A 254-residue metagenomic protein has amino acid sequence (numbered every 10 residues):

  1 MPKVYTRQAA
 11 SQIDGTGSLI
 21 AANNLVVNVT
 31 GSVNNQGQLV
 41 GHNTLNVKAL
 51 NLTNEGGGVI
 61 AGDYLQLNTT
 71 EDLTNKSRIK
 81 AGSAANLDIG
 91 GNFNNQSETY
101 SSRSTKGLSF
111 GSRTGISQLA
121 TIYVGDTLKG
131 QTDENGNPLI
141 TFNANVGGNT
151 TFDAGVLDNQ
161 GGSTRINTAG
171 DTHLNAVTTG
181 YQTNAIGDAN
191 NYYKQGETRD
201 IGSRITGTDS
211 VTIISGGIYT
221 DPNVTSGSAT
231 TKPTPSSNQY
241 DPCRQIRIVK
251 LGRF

Functional and structural regions predicted by a protein language model:
M1-F254: Binding/recognition "hotspot" determinant
